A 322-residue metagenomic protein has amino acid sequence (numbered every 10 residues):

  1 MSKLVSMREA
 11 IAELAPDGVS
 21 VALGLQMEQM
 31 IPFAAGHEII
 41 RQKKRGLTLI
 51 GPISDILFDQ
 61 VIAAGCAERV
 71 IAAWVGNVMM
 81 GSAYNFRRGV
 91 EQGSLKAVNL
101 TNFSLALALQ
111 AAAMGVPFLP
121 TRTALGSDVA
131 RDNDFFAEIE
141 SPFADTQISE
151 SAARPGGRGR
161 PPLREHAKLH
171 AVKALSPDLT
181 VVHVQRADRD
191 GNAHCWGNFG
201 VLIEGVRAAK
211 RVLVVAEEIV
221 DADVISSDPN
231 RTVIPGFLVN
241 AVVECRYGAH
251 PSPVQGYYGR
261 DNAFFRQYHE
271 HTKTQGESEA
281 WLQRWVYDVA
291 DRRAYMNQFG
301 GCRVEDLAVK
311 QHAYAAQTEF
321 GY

Functional and structural regions predicted by a protein language model:
M1-Y322: Conserved alpha/beta enzyme-core scaffold
